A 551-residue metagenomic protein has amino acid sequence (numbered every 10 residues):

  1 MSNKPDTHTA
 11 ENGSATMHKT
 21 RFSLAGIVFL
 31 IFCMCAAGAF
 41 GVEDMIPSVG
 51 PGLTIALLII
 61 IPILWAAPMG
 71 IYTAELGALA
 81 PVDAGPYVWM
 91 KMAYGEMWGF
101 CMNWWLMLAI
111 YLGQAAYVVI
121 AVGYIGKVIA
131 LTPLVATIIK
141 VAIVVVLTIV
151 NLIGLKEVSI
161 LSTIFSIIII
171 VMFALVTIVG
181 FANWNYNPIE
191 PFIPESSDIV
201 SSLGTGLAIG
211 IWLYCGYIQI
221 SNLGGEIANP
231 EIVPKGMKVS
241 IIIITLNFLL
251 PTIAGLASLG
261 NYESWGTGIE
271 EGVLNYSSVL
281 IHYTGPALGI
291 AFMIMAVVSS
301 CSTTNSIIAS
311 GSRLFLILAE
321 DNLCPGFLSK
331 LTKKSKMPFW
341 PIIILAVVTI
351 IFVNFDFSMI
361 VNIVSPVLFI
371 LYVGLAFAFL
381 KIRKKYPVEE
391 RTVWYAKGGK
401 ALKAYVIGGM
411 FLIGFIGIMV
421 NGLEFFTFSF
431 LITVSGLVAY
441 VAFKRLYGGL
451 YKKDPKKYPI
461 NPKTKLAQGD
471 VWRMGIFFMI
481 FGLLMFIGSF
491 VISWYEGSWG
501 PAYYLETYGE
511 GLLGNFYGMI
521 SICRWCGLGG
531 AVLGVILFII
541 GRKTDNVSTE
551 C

Functional and structural regions predicted by a protein language model:
M1-A74, L79-A84, A93, P191-P194 (+3 more regions): Membrane-interface "cap" regions at the ends of multi-pass membrane proteins
M17-T20, I55-A56, L134, I164-M293 (+1 more regions): Helix-loop-helix junctions that connect adjacent transmembrane segments in multi-pass membrane transporters
K19-I27, E96, T137-V141, N229-E231 (+5 more regions): Loop-to-transmembrane helix boundary motifs in multi-pass membrane proteins
R21-G123, I211, Y217-S221, G488-F516: Transmembrane helix-boundary motif of multi-pass solute transporters/channels
M45-S48, A67-V144, T148-L152, E157 (+2 more regions): Hydrophobic transmembrane alpha-helices that form the core helical bundles of multi-pass secondary transporters
V88-W89, G95, G126-L131, G236-N305 (+2 more regions): TM-loop-TM module centered on a large, flexible mid-protein loop between adjacent transmembrane helices in multi-pass
V122, V135-Y186, S197-I199, M237-I242 (+2 more regions): Membrane-interface loop-to-helix entry segments
S197, L331-S335, Y372-F425, A442-L483: C-terminal membrane-solvent junction of multi-pass transporters and transport-like membrane proteins
